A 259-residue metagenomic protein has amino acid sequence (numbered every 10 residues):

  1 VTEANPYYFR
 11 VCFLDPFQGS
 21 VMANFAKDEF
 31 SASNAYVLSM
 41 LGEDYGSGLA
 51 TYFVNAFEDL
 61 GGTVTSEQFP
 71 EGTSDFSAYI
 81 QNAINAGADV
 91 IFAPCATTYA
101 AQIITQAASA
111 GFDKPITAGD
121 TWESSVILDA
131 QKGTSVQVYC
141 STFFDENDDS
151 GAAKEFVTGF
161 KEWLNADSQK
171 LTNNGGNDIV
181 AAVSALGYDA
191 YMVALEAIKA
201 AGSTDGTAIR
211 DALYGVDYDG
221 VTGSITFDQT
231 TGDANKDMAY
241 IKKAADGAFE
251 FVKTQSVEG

Functional and structural regions predicted by a protein language model:
P6-C12, M40-G42, C140-N147, G176-A181 (+1 more regions): Second-shell loop/turn segments in exported
Y7-E71, D89-V90, A182: An alpha-beta-alpha
Q18-M22, Y45, L49-A56, G72 (+9 more regions): Stable alpha-helical elements in mature extracytoplasmic
N24-A32, V54-G62, Q81-A88, T105-F112 (+4 more regions): Sec-exported extracytoplasmic/periplasmic mature domains
L49-E146: Extracellular/periplasmic bilobed ligand-binding domains
A107-Y188, K243-A244, F249-V257: Extracellular/periplasmic periplasmic-binding protein-like sensory domains
S168-A185, V193-A248: Segments of small-molecule ligand-sensing domains
